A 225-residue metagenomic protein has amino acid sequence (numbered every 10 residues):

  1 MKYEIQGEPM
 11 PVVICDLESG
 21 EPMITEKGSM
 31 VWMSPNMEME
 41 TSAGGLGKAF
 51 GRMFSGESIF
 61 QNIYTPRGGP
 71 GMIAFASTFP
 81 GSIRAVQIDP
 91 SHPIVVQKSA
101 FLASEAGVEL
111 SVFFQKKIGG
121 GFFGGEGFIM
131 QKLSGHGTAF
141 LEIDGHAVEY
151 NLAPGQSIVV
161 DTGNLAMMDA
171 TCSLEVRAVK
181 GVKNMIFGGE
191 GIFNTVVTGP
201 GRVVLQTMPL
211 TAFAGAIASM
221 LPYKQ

Functional and structural regions predicted by a protein language model:
M1-Q225: Composition-driven recognition of glycine/serine/threonine/acidic- and proline-rich low-complexity segments and repeats
